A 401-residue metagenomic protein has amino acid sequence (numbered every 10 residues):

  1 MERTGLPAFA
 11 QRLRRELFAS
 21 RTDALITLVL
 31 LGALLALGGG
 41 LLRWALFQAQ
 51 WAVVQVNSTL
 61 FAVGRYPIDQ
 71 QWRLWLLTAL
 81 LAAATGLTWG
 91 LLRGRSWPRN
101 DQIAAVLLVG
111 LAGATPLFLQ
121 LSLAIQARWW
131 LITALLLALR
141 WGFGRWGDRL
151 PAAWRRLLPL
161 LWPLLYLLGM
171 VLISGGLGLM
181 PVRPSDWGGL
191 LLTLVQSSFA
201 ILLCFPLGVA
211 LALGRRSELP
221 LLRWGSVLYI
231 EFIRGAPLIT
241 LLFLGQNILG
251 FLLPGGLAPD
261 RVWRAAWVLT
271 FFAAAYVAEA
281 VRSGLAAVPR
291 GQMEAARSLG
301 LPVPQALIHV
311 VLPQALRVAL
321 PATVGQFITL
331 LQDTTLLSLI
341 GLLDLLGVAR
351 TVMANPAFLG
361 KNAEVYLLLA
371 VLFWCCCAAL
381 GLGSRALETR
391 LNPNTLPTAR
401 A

Functional and structural regions predicted by a protein language model:
M1-A401: Transmembrane alpha-helices and adjacent helix-loop boundaries
